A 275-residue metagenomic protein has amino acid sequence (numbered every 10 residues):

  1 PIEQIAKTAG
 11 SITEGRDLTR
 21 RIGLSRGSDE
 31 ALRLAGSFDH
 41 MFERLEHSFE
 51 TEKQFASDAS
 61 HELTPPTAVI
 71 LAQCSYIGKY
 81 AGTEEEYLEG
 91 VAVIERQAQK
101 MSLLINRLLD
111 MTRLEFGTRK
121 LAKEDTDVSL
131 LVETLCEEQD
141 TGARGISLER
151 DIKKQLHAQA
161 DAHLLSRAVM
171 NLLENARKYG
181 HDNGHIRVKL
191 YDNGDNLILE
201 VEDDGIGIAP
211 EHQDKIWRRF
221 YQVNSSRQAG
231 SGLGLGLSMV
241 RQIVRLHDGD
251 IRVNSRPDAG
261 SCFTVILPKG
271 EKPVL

Functional and structural regions predicted by a protein language model:
P1-A56, A68-T83, A92, R113 (+7 more regions): Membrane-proximal HAMP signal-relay module
G23-S25, A122-D125, S147-H157: Conserved catalytic submotifs in the C-terminal HATPase_c
R96-M101: Short alpha-helical segment of the dimerization/phosphotransfer core of two-component systems
V128, G207-R218: Short helix N-cap motif at coil->helix boundaries in the Bergerat
A176-R177: Short helix-loop "hinge" at the ATP-lid/N-box region of the Bergerat-fold HATPase_c
N183-D195: Short beta-strand/loop element within the Bergerat-fold HATPase_c
D203: Acidic ATP/Mg2+-coordinating residue in the GHKL
A259-S261: Glycine-rich GHKL/ HATPase_c ATP-binding element in histidine kinases
